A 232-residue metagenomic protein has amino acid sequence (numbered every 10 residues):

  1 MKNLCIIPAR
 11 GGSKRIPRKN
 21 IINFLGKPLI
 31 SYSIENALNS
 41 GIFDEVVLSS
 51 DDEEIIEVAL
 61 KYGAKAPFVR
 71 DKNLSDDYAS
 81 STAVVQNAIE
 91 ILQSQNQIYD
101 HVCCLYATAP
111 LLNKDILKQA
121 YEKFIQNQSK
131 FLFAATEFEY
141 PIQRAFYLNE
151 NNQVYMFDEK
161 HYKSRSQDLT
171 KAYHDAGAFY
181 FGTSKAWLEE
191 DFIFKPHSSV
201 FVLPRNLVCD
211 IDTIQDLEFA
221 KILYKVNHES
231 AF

Functional and structural regions predicted by a protein language model:
K2-S49: N-terminal glycine-rich phosphate-binding loop and ensuing alpha1 helix
N3, D44, K65, D100 (+1 more regions): Conserved acidic residues
I42-V47, K130, N206-L207: Short active-site oxyanion
S50, A107, L112, F181-T183 (+2 more regions): A conserved hydrophobic position in a structured secondary element of the catalytic/binding core that shapes
E53-H101, L111-L112: Short phosphate-binding loop-to-helix
A83, H101, P110-H197: Conserved core of the sugar-phosphate nucleotidyltransferase
C103-L105: Short aromatic-hydrophobic micro-motifs that form the base-stacking/packing surface for donor nucleotide recognition
V200-V202, L207-F232: Hydrophobic helical membrane-anchoring modules
